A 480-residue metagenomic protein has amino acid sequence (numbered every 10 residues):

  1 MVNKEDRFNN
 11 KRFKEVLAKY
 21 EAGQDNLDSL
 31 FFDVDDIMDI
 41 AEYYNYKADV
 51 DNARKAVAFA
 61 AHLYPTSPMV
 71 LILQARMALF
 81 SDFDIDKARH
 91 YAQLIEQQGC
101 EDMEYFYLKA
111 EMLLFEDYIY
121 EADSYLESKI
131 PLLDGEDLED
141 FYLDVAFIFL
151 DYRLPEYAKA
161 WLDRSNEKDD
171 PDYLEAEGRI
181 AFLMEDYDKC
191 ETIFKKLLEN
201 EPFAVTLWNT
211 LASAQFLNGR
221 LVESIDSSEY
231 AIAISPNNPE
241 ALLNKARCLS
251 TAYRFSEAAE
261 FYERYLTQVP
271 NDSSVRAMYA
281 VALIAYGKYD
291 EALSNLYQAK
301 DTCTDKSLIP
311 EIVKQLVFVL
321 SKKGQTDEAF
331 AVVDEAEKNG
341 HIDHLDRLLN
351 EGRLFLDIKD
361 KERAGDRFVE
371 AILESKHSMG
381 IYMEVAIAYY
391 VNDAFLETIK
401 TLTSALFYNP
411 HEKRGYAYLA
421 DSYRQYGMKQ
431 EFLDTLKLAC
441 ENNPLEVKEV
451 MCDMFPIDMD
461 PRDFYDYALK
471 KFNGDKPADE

Functional and structural regions predicted by a protein language model:
D35, M69, E104, D140 (+8 more regions): Start-of-helix register in tetratricopeptide repeats
Y46, F80-S81, F115, D151 (+9 more regions): Register position in tetratricopeptide repeats
A60, L94-I95, K129-P131, W161-S165 (+8 more regions): Canonical positions in the second alpha-helix
L63, L94-G99, P131-D134, N166-K168 (+8 more regions): Structural marker of alpha-solenoid helical repeat scaffolds
P131, E167, D301, F407 (+2 more regions): TPR/TPR-like (Sel1-like) alpha-helical repeat modules
